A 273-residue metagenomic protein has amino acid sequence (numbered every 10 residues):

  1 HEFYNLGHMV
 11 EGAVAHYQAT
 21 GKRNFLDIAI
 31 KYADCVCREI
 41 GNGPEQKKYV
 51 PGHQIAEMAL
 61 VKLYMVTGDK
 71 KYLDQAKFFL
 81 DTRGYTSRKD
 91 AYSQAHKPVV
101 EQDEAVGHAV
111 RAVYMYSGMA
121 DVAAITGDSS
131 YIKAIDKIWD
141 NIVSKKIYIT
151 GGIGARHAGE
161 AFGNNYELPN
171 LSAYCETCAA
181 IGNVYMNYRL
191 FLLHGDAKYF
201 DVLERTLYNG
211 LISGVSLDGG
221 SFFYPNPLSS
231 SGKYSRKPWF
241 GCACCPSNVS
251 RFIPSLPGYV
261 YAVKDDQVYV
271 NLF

Functional and structural regions predicted by a protein language model:
H1-F273: Glycan-recognition and catalytic cores of secretory/periplasmic carbohydrate-active enzymes
